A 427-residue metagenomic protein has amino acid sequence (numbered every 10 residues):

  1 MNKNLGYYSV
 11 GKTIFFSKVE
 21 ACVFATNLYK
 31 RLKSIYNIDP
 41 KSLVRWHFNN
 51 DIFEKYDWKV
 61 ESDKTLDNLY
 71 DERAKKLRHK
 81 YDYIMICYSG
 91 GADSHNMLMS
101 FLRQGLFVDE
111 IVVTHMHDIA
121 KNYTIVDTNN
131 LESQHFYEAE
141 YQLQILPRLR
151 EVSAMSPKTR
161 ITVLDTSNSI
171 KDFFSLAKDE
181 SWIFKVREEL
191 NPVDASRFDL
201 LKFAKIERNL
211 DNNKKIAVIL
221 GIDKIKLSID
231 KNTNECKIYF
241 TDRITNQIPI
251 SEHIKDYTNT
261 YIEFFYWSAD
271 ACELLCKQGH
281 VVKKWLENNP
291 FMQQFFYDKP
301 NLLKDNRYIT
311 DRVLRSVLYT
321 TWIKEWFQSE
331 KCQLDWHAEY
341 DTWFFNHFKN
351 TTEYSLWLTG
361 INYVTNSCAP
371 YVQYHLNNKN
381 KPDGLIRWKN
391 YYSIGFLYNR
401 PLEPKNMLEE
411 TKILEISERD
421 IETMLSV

Functional and structural regions predicted by a protein language model:
M1-I84, S100, G105-V427: Nucleotide-activated chemistry modules centered on ATP-dependent adenylation/adenylyltransferase
G90-G91: Walker A (P-loop) phosphate-binding loop of P-loop NTPases
S94-H95: Catalytic nucleophile loop
